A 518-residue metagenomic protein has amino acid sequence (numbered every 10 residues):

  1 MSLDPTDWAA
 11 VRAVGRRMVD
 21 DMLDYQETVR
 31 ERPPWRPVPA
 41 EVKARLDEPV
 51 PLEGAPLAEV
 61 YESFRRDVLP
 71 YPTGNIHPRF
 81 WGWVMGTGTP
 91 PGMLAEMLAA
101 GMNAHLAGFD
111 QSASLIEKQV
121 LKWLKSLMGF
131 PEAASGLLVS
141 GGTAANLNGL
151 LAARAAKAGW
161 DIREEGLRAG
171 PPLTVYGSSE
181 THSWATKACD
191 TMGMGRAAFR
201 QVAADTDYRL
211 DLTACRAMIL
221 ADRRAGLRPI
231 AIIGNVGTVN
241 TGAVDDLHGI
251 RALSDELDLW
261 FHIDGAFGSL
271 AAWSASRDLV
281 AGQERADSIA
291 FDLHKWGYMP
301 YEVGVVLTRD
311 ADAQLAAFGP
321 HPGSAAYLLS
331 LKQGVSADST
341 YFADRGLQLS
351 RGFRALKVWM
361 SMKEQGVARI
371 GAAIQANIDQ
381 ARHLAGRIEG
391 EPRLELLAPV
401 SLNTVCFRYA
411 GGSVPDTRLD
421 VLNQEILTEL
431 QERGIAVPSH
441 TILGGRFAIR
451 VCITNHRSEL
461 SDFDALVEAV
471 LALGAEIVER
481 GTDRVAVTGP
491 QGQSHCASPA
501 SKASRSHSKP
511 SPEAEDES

Functional and structural regions predicted by a protein language model:
M1-A133, T428-A436, F447, T454-S458 (+1 more regions): N-terminal entrance/gating region of PLP-dependent enzymes' catalytic architecture
S112, A145-A313, A317: Conserved PLP-enzyme active-site core in the AAT-like
L124-A152, R200-A203: Short loop-beta-helix segment that forms the pyridoxal 5′-phosphate
E180-H182, T206-D207, G237-V239, G268 (+12 more regions): Short, glycine-/Ser/Thr-/acidic-enriched flexible segments
G282-P392: Active-site C-terminal subdomain of aminotransferase-like
E395-V400, P438-L443: Short beta-strand
L396-L430: Conserved PLP-binding catalytic core of the aspartate aminotransferase-like
L443-K509, E513-S518: PLP-dependent enzyme catalytic core of the Aspartate aminotransferase-like
